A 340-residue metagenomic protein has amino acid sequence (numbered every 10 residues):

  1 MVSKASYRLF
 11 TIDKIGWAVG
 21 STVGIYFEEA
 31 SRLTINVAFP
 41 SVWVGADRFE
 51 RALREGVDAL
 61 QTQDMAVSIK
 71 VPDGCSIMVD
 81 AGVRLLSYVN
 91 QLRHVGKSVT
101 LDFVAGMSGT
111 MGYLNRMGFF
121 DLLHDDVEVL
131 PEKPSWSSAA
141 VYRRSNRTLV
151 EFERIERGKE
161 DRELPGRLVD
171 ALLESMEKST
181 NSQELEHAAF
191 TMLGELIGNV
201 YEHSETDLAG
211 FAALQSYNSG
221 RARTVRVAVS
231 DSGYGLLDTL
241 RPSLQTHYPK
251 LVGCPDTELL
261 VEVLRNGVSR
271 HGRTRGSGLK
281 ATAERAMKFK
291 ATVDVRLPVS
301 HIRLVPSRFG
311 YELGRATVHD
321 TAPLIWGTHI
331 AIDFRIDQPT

Functional and structural regions predicted by a protein language model:
M1-Q61, H124, S135, L244-T257 (+1 more regions): Flexible, glycine-/charge-rich segments associated with ATP-binding catalytic modules
V37-H124: Amphipathic alpha-helical interaction surfaces in cytosolic regulatory modules
S76, D80, D170-G194: Conserved short strand/loop->alpha-helix "switch" segment adjacent to the catalytic nucleotide/phosphoryl-transfer site
L86-Y88, Q183-G220, A283-K288: Conserved ATP-binding N-box helix of the HATPase_c
G106, F119-Y142: A glycine-rich helix N-cap at a beta->alpha junction
R144-T180, L244-N266, E284: Helix-loop-beta hinge of the Bergerat
E174, K178, G198, E202 (+3 more regions): Conserved helix-loop functional segments at active or binding sites
N199-S243, T317-H319: ATP-lid-like helix-loop hinge signature
